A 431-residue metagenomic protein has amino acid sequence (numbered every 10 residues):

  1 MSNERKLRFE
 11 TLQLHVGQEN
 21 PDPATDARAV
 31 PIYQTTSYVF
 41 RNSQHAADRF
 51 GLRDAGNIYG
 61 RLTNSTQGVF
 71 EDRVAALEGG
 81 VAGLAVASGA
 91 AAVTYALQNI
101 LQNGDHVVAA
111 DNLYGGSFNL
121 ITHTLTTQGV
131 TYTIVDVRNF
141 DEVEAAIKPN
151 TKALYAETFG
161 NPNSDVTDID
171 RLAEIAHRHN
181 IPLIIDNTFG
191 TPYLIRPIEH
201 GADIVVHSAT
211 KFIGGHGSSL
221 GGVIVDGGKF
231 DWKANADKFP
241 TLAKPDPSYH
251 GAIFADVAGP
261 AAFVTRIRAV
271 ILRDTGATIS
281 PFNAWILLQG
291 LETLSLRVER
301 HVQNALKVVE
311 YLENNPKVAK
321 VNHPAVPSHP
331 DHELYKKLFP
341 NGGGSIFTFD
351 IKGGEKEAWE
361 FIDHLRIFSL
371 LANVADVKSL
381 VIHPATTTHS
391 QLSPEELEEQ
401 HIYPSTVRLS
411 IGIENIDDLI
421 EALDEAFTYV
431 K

Functional and structural regions predicted by a protein language model:
S2, T122-H123, T131, P149 (+3 more regions): PLP-dependent enzyme catalytic core of the Aspartate aminotransferase-like
S2-E4, G17-P21, L84-N315: Conserved PLP-enzyme active-site core in the AAT-like
S2-N64, D72-R73: N-terminal "arm"/small-domain region of PLP-dependent enzymes with the aminotransferase-like
N42-A91, G116-T124: Conserved N-terminal alpha-helix of the aminotransferase class I/II PLP-enzyme fold
L154, G222-I224, V321, F347 (+1 more regions): Well-ordered beta-strand positions enriched in small/hydrophobic/aromatic, beta-favoring residues
F159, T188-G190, V326, K352 (+1 more regions): Active-site beta-loop-alpha junctions enriched in small/polar residues
V225, T348-D350, S410-G412: Short hydrophobic/aromatic beta-strand micro-patches that form the beta-sheet surface supporting nucleotide- or nucleic
T275-T278, F282-A284, Q289, T293 (+5 more regions): Conserved small-domain helix->loop->beta segment predominantly found in fold-type I
